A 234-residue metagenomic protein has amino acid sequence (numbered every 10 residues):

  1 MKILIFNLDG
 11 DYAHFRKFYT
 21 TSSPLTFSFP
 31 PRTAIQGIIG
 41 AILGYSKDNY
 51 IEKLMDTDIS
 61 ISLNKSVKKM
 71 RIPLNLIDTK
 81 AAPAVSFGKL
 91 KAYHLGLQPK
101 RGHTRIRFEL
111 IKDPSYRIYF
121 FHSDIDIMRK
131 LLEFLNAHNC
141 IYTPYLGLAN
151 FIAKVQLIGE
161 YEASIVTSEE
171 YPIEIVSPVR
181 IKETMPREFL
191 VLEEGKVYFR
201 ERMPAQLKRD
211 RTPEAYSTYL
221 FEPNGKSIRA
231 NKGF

Functional and structural regions predicted by a protein language model:
M1, D58, D113-R117: Short, surface-exposed beta-edge/turn micro-motifs
M1-T20: N-terminal, Lys/Arg- and Ser/Thr-rich interaction peptides
I5-N7, G37-I42, L95-K100, R209: A short linear-motif detector with a strong N-terminal bias
I5-N7, S60, R117-Y119: Beta-strand secondary-structure signal
D11, L25, R107: Glycine-rich, flexible loop/turn motifs
Y12-H14, Y45-S46, I125-I127: Primarily extracytoplasmic ectodomains and periplasmic/lumenal surface modules that are beta-strand-rich
K17-F87: Glycine/small-residue-rich interface belts in oligomeric ring/scaffold proteins and their assembly partners
N64-F234: Internal, well-folded beta-alpha domain core
